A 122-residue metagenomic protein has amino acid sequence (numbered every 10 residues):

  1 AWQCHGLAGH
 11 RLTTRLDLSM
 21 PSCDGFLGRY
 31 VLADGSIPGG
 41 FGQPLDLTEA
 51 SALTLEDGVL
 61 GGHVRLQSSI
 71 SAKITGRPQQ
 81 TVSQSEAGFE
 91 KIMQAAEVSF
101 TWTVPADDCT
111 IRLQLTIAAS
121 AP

Functional and structural regions predicted by a protein language model:
A1-H10, T54-P122: Beta-strand-rich recognition/accessory modules
A1-S36, A118-P122: Acidic (Asp/Glu-rich), glycine- and aromatic
D17, D24, D34, D46 (+2 more regions): Acidic-enriched, low-complexity/disordered segments with a strong bias for Aspartate over Glutamate
S22-L45, Q79-M93: Solvent-exposed beta-strand/loop surfaces of large extracellular or lumenal domains
G40-L47, L53, D57: Charged, non-catalytic accessory extensions
